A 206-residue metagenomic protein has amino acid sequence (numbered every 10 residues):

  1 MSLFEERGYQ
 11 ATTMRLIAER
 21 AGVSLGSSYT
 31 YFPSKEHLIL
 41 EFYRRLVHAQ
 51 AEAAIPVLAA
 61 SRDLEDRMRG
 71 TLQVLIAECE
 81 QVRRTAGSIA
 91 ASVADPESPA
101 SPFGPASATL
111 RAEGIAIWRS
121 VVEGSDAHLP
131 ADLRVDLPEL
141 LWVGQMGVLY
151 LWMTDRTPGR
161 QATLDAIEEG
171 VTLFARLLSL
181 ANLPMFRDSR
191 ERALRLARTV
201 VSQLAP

Functional and structural regions predicted by a protein language model:
L3, E78, L151: Short alpha-helical functional segments enriched in proximate histidine and acidic residues
L3-H37, E41, R45: Helix-turn-helix
L38, L46-Q50, E78-T85, L110-I117 (+1 more regions): Amphipathic, well-ordered alpha-helical segments in soluble domains
E41, I55-A91, D95, S101-T109 (+1 more regions): Hydrophobic alpha-helical connector segments
P99-D126, R134-G147, D165, V171-A175: Amphipathic alpha-helical packing segments from all-alpha helical-bundle domains
A116, E123, T154-P206: C-terminal peripheral helix-coil segments that are non-catalytic and often amphipathic
G147-T154: Short glycine/serine- and small hydrophobic-enriched flexible loop segments
